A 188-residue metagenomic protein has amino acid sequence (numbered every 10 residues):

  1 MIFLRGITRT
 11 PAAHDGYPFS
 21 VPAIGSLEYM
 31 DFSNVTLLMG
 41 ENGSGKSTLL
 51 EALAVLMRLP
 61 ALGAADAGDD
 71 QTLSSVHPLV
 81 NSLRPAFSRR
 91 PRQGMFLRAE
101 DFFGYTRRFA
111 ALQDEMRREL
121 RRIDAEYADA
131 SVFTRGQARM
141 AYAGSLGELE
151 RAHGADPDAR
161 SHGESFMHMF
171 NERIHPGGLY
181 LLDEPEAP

Functional and structural regions predicted by a protein language model:
M1-L27: N-terminal pre-Walker A segment at the start of P-loop NTPase domains
I24-G25, N81-S82, S165-H168: A generic local structural motif
I24-S33, E172-P176: Phosphate-binding P-loop
M30, T36-L37, R84-S88, Q93-F103: ABC nucleotide-binding domain signature
S33-A67: Phosphate-binding glycine-rich loops of NTP-binding sites
M57-R90: Flexible phosphate/Mg2+-sensing switch loops adjacent to catalytic phosphate-binding sites
R58, A111-D114: Non-catalytic alpha-helical coupling and interface elements of nucleotide-dependent molecular machines and regulators
F96-A99, R108, E115-R135, M140-P188: Conserved ABC ATPase signature
